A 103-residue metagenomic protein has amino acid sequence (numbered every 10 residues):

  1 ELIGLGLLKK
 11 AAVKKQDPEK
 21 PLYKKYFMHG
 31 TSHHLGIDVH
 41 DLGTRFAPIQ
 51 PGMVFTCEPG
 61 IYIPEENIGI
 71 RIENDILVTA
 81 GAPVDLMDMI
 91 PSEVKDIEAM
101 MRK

Functional and structural regions predicted by a protein language model:
E1-S32: Active-site cores enriched in adjacent His and Asp/Glu residues with nearby glycine-rich loops that coordinate divalent
T31-K103: Charged, cofactor-coupling segments
